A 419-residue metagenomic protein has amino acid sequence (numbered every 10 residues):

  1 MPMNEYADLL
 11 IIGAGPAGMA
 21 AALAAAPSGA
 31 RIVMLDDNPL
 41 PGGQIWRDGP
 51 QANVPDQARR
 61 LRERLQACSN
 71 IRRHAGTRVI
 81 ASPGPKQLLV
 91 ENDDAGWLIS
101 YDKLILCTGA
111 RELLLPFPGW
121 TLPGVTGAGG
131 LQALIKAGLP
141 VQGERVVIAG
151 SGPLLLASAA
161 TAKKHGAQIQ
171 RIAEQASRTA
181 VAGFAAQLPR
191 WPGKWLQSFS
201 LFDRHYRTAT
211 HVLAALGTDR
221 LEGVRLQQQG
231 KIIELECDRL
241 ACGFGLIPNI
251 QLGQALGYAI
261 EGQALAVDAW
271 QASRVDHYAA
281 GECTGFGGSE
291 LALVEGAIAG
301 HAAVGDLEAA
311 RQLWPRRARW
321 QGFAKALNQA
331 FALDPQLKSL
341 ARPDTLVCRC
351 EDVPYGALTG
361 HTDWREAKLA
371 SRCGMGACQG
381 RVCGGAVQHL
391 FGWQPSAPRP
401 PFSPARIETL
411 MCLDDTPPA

Functional and structural regions predicted by a protein language model:
P2-L9, R47, A58-R145, G223-G230 (+3 more regions): FAD-binding core/adjacent interface of flavoenzyme oxidoreductases
P2-M3, A7-R64, G143, I148-A149 (+2 more regions): Beta1-alpha1 glycine-rich phosphate/pyrophosphate-binding loop at the start of Rossmann-like nucleotide-binding domains
G15-P16, L40, E112, G152-L154 (+3 more regions): Residue-level detector of alpha-helix initiation sites
L65-V90, I99, H165-Q251, A259-E261: A Rossmann-like FAD-binding core segment of flavoenzymes
G127-I135, R239-G287: FAD-site-proximal beta/loop scaffold in flavoenzymes
W270-S273, H301-L340: Active-site-proximal substrate-binding core of FAD-dependent oxidoreductases
A280-P315: A conserved FAD-binding loop/helix module that cradles the flavin
D344-L358, S371-H389: Local cysteine-cluster metal-coordination motifs and their immediate loop/turn environment, predominantly Fe-S cluster
